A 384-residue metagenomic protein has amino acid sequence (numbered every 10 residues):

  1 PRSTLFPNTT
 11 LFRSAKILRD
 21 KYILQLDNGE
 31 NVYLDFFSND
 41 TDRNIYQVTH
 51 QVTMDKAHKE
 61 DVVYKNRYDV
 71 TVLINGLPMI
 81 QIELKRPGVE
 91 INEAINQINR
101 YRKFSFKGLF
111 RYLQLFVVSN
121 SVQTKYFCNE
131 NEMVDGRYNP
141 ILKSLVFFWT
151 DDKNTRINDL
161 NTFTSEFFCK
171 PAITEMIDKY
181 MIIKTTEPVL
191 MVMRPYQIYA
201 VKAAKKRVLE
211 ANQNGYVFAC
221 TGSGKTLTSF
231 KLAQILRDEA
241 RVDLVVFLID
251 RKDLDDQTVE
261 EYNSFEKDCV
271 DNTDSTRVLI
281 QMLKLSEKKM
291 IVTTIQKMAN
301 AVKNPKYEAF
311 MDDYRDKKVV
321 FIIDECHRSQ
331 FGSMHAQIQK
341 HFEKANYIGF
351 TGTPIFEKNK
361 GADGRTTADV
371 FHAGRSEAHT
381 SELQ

Functional and structural regions predicted by a protein language model:
P1-T10, A378-Q384: Single conserved hydrophobic/aromatic residue that forms the stacking wall/gate of nucleotide- or nucleobase-binding
L5-L244, D253-C269, S286-K289, Q296 (+1 more regions): ATP-dependent helicase/translocase motor core
I91, C128, Y138, Q296-E377 (+1 more regions): Signature of the SF2 helicase/ATPase Hel1-core->accessory helical subdomain module
R102-F104, A233-Q234, T276-L279, P305-F310 (+1 more regions): A generic local structural motif
F116-V118, F247-L248, F321, G349: Structural beta-sheet core signal
L190-R194, L248, K252, M282 (+4 more regions): Hydrophobic alpha-helical scaffolding
I249-K252, N272-Q281, I295-N300: Conserved helicase motor
R277-I291, D313: Conserved motor-coupling elements within RecA-like helicase/translocase cores
